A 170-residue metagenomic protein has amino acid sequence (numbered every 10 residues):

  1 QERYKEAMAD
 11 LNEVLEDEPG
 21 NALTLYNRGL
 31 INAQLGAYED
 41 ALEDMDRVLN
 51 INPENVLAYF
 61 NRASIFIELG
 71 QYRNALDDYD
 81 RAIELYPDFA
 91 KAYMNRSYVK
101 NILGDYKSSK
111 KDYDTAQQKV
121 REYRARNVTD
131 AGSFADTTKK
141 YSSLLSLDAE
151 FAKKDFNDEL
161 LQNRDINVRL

Functional and structural regions predicted by a protein language model:
Q1-L170: Alpha-helical tetratricopeptide repeat
